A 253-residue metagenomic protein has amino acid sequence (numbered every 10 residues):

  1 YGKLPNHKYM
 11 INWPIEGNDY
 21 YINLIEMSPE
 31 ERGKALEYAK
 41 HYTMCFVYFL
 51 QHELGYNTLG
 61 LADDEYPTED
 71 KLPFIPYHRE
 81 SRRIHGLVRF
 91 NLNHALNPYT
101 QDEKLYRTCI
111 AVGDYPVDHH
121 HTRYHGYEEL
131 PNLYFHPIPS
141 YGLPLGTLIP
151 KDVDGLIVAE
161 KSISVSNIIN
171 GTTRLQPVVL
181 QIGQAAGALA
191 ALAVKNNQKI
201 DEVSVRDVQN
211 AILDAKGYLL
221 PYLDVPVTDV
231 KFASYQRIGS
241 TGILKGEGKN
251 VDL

Functional and structural regions predicted by a protein language model:
Y1-L213: Flavin (FAD/FMN)-binding glycine-rich loop and adjacent Rossmann-like elements that form
N210-L253: N-terminal propeptides
